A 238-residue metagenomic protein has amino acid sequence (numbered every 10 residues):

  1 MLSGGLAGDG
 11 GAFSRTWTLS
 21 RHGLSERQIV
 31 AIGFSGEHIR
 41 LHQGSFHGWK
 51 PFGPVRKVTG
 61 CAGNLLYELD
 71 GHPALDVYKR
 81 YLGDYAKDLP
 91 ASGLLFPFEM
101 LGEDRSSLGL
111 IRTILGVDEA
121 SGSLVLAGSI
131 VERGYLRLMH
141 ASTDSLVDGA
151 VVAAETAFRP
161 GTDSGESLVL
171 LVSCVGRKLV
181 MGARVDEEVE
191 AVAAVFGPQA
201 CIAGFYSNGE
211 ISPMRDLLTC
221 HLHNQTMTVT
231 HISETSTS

Functional and structural regions predicted by a protein language model:
M1-G182, D186-A200, F205-S238: Small-residue-enriched flexible segments
